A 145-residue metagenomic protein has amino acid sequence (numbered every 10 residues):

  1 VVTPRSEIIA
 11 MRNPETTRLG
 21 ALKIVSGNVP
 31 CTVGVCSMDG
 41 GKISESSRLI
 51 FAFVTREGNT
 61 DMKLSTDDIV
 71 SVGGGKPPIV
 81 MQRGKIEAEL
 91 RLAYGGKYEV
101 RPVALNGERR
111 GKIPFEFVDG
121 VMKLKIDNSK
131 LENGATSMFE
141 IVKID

Functional and structural regions predicted by a protein language model:
V1-K63: Glycine-rich, aromatic-lined ligand/substrate-binding cores of catalytic and carbohydrate-binding domains
T32-G34, R48-F53, P78, E99-P102 (+1 more regions): Ordered hydrophobic segments in well-structured contexts
D39-I43, E89-L92, S129-L131: A general structural signal for short secondary-structure junctions and capping/turn motifs
F51-G95: Proteolytic processing hotspots in large secreted/extracellular or virion-associated proteins and select intracellular
F53-R56, V103-L105, I126-L131: Secondary-structure transition/turn motif
D61, R110, G134: Short acidic, gly/pro-rich beta-turn/loop elements at beta-sheet edges and active-site/ligand-binding grooves
I86-I126: Proteolytic-maturation and junctional protease-sensitive modules
G120-D145: C-terminal beta-strand-rich structural cap/linker in extracellular carbohydrate-active enzymes
